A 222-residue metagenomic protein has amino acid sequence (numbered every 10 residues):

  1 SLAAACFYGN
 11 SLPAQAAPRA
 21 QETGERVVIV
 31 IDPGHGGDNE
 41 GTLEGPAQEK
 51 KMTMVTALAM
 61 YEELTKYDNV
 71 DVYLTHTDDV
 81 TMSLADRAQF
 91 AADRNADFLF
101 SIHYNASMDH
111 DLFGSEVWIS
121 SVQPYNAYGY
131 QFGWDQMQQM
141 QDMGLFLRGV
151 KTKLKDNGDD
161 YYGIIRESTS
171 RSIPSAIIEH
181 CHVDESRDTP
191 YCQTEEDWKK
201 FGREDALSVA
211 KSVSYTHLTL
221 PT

Functional and structural regions predicted by a protein language model:
A4-N10, A17-E25, M54-L218: Active-site-proximal helix/loop segments of hydrolytic enzymes
V28-V30: Residues that mark the start of a beta-strand
D32-P33, H180: Hydrophobic/aromatic residues positioned on beta-strands within the core alpha/beta folds
P33-H35, Y104: Glycine-rich His-Gly loop
H35-G45, S186: Glycine-rich N-terminal loop/short-helix segment of MobA-like nucleotidyltransferase
G41-V55: Glycine- and acidic-residue-enriched helix-capping/strand-helix junction motifs
